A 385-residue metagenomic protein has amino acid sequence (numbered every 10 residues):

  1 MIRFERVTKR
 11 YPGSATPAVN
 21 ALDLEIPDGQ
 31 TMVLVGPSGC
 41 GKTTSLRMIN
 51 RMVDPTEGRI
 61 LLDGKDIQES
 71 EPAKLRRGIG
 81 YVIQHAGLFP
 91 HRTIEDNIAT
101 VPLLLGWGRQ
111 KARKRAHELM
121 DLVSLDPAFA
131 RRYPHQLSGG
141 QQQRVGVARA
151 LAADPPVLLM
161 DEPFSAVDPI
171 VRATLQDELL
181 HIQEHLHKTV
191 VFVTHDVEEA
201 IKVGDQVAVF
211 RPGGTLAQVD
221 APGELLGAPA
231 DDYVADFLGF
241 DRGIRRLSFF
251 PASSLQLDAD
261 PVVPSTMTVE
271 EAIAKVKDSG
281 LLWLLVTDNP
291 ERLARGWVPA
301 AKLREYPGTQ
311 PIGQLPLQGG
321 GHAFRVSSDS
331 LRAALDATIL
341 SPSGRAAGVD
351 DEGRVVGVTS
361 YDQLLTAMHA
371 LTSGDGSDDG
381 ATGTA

Functional and structural regions predicted by a protein language model:
N50: Helix-to-loop junction immediately C-terminal to a conserved catalytic motif
D66-G80, L104, Q110: ABC ATPase NBD coupling module
H91-A99: Short coil-to-helix segment of the ABC ATPase nucleotide-binding domain corresponding to the Q-loop/switch region
L103, Q110-A128: Conserved ABC ATPase "signature" region
H135, A153: Conserved signature/switch motifs of ABC ATPase nucleotide-binding domains
V147: Hydrophobic anchor residue at the start of the ABC signature
L158-E162: Catalytic Walker B motif of ABC-type/P-loop ATPase nucleotide-binding domains
P261-L282, V286-P290, R304-P307, G320-V355 (+1 more regions): The conserved cystathionine-beta-synthase
